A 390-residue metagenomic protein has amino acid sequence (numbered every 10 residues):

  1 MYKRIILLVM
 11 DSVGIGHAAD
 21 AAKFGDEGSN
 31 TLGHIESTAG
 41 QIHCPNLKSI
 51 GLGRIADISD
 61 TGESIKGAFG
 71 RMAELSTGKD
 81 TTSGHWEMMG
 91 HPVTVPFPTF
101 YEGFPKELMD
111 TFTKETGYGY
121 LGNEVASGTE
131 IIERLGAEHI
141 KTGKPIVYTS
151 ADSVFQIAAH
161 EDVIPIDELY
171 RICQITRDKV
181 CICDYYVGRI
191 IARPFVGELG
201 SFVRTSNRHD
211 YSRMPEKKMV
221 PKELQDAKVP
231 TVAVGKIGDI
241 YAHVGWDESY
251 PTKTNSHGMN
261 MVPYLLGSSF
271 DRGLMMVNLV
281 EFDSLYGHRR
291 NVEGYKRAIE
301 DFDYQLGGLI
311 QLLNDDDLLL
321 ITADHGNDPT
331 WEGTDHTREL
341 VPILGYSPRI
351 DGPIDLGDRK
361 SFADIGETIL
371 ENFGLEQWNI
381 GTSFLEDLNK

Functional and structural regions predicted by a protein language model:
M1-K390: Feature captures the catalytic ectodomains and active-site-proximal regions of enzymes that hydrolyze or transfer
